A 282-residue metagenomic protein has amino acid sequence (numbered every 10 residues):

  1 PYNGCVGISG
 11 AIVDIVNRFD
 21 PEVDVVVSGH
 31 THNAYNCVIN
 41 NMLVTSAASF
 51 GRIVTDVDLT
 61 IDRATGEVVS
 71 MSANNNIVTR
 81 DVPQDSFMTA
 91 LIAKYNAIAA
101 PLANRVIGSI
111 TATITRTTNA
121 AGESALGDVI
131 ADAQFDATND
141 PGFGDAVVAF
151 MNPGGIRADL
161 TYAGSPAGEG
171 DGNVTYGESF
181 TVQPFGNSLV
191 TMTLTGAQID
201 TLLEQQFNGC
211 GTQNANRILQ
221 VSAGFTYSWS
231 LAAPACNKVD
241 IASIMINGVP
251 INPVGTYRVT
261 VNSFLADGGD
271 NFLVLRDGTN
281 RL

Functional and structural regions predicted by a protein language model:
P1-R18, I130-A131, F135-D140, T201: N-terminal short leaders/motifs
C5-R105, G211-V221, P234, K238-I241 (+1 more regions): Active-site-adjacent helix-turn-beta-strand microarchitecture at beta-sheet edges that either contains or buttresses
G7, V26, G51, P83 (+2 more regions): Extracytoplasmic/periplasmic, Sec-exported soluble proteins
V38-M42, E67-S72, S124, D128-L282: Feature captures C-terminal
A103-E123: Glycine-rich phosphate/diphosphate-binding loops and the adjacent beta-loop-alpha structural elements that coordinate
